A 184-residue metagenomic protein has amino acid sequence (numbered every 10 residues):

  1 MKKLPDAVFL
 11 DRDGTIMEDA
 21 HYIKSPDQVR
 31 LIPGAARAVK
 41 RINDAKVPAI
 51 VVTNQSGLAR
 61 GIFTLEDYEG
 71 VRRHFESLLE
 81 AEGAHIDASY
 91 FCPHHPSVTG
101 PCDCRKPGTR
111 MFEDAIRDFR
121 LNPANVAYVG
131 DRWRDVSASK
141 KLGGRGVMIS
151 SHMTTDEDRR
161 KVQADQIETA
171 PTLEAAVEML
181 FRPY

Functional and structural regions predicted by a protein language model:
M1-I50: Active-site neighborhood of HAD-like aspartate-dependent phosphohydrolases
A20, S25, G57-I62, H95-P101 (+1 more regions): A short acidic, helix-capping loop that chelates divalent metal ions and anchors anionic groups
A35, V39-R72, H85-H95, S139: Substrate-recognition element of Asp-dependent hydrolases with the DxDx(T/V) motif
G61-S77, G100-D114, L142-G144: Short, electropositive alpha-helical surface patch
L79-A84, R120: Short helix-capping segments at alpha-helix termini
D103-V136: Conserved Lys-Pro-Asp/Glu-containing loop-to-beta segment of HAD-superfamily phosphomonoesterases, centered on
Y128-E168: Acidic, Mg2+-coordinating phosphoryl-transfer loop and its flanking beta/alpha structural elements, shared across
I167-A176: Short acidic-hydrophobic, aromatic-tinged amphipathic segments that line or gate anion-handling sites
